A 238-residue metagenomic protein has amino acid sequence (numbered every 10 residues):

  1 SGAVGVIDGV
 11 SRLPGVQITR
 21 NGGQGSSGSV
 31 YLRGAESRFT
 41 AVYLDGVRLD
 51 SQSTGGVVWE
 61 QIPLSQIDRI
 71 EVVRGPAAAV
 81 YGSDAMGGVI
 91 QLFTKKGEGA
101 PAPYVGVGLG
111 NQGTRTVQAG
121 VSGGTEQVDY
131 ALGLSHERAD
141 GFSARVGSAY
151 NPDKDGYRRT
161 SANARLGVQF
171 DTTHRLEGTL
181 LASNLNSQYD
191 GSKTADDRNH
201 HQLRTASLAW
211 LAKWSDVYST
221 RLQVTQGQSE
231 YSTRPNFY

Functional and structural regions predicted by a protein language model:
V4-S51, D68: Extracytoplasmic beta-strand/coil segments of soluble accessory domains associated with Gram-negative outer-membrane
V10, I70-V72, I90-L92, L132: Non-catalytic regulatory/gating segments with a bias toward low-complexity or hydrophobic composition
L13, G25-S27, S37-F39, T54 (+5 more regions): Extracytoplasmic
G25, T114, Y157-R159, H201-L203 (+1 more regions): Membrane-spanning beta-strands of outer-membrane beta-barrel proteins
V30, A119, A162-A164, A206-L208: Membrane-embedded beta-strands of outer-membrane beta-barrel proteins, especially the hydrophobic/small aromatic
V47-R74: Short acidic/polar hinge/loop motifs at secondary-structure boundaries that mediate gating or recognition
Q91, G99-A100, G106-G108, G120-H201: Periplasmic-side early beta-strands and strand-to-turn transitions of outer-membrane beta-barrels
A131, Q169-L185, H200-Y238: Face-selective signature of the C-terminal outer-membrane beta-barrel domain
